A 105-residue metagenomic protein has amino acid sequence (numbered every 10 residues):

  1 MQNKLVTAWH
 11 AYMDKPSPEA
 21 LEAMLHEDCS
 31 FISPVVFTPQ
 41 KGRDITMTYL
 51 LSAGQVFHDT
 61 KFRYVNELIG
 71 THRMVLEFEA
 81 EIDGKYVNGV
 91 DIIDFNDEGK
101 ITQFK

Functional and structural regions predicted by a protein language model:
Q2-N3: Amphipathic alpha-helical repeat elements characteristic of tetratricopeptide repeat
H10-A11: Amphipathic alpha-helical repeat scaffolds
P16, K41, G84: Residues that form or flank phosphate/diphosphate-binding pockets in enzymes that use nucleotide phosphates
P16-I32: Short, well-ordered alpha-helical segments enriched in acidic and aromatic residues
S30-K41: A short gly/proline-enriched turn/hairpin at secondary-structure junctions
M47, L51-K105: A beta-strand edge to alpha-helix "cap/lid" segment located at domain peripheries
